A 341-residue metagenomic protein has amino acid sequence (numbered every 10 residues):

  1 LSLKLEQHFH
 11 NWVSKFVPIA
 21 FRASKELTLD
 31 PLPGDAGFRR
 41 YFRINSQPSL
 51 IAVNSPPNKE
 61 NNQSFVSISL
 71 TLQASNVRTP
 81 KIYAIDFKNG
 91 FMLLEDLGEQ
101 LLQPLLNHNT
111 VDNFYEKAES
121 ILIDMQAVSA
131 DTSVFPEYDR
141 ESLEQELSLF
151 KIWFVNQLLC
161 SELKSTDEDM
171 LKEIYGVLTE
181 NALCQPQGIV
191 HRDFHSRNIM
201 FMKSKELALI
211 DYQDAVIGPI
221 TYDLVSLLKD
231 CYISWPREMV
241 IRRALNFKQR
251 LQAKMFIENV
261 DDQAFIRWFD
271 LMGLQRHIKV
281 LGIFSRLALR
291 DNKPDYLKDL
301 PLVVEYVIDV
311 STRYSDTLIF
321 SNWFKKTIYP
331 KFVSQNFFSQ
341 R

Functional and structural regions predicted by a protein language model:
L1-F91, G188, M202-L207, F324-R341: Conserved NTP-binding catalytic cores of kinases and kinase-like/nucleotidyltransferase enzymes across multiple kinase
H8-F21, A130-P136, S142, E146-V190 (+2 more regions): An alpha-helical support segment within catalytic cores of ATP-dependent transferases
P31, F38-I44, A52, M125 (+2 more regions): Active-site acidic catalytic loop and adjacent metal/ATP-binding pocket of ATP-dependent phosphoryl transfer enzymes
P33, G37-L149, V155-C160, D167 (+1 more regions): ATP-binding pocket architecture of kinase catalytic cores
F65, V111, Y115-A118, L143 (+5 more regions): Hydrophobic packing residues in well-ordered alpha-helices of helical domains and bundles
S142, H191, V216-I220, I266-L274: Secondary-structure capping and boundary motifs in well-ordered enzyme cores
L149-L158, I220-I257, L271-D291, V303-S311: Active-site activation/catalytic loop segments of kinase-like enzymes and analogous catalytic loops in related
G282-R341: ATP/Mg2+ or Mg2+-diphosphate-binding catalytic cores that bind nucleotide phosphates or diphosphates via glycine-rich
